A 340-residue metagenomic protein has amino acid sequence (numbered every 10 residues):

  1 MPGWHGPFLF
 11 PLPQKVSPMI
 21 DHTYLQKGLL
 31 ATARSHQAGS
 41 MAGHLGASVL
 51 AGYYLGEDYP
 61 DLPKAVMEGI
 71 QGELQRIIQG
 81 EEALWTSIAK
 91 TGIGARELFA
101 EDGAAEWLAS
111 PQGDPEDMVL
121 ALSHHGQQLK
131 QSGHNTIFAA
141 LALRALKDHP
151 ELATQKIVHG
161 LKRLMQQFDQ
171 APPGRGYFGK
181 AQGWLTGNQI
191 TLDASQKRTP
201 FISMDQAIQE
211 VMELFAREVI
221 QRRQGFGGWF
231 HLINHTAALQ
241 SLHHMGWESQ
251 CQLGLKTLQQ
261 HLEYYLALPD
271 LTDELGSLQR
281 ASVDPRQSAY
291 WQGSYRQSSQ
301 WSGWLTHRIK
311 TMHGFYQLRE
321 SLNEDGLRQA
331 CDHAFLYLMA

Functional and structural regions predicted by a protein language model:
W4-P18: Short, Lys/Arg-enriched N-terminal segments with co-localized hydrophobic residues within the first ~10-30 amino acids
M19-T186, I190, T199-E210, Q224-A340: N-terminal domain-start signal
